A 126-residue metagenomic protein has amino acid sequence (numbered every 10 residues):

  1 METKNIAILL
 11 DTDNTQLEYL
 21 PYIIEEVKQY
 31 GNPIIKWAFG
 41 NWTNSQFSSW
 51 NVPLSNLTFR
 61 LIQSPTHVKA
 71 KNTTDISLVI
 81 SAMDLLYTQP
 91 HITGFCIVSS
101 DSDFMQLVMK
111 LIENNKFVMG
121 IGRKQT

Functional and structural regions predicted by a protein language model:
M1-Y87, L107-E113, F117-M119, K124-Q125: Domain-level signal for Mg2+-assisted phosphodiester chemistry and nucleotide/NA-binding surfaces in nucleic-acid
T88-T93: Glycine-rich phosphate-binding loop signature in dinucleotide/nucleotide-binding domains
I97: Non-catalytic, usually N-terminal nucleic-acid engagement modules in DNA/RNA processing proteins
D101: Active-site-proximal cofactor/substrate-binding loop regions of enzyme domains
F104: Catalytic nucleophile loop
